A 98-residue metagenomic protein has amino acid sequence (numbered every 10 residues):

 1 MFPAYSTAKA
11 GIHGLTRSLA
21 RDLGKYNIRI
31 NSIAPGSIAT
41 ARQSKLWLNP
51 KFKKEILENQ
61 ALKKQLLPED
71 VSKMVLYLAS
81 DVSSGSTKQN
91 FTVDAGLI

Functional and structural regions predicted by a protein language model:
M1-A4, R42: Conserved catalytic loop/helix region of short-chain dehydrogenase/reductase
Y5, H13: Catalytic tyrosine of NAD(P)H-dependent dehydrogenase/reductases that use a Tyr as the general acid/base
A8, T16: Active-site helix of classical SDR
R21-K25, S84: Alpha-helical segment proximal to the catalytic Tyr-Lys
Y26, N31, Q89: Rossmann-like NAD(H)/NADP(H) cofactor-binding core
A34-K45: Short, flexible catalytic-loop segment of classical short-chain dehydrogenase/reductase
P50-D70: Catalytic Tyr-x(3-8)-Lys segment
Q65-V93: C-terminal substrate-recognition "lid" of short-chain dehydrogenase/reductases
